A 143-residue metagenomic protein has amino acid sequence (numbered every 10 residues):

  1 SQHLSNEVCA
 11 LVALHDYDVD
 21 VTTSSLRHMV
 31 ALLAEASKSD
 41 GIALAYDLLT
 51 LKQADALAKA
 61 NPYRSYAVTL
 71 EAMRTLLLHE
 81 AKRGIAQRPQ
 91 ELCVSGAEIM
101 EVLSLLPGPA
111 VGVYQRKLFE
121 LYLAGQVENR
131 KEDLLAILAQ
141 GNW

Functional and structural regions predicted by a protein language model:
S1-R64, I85: Histidine/acidic-rich helix-loop-helix segments that form or flank divalent-metal centers in metalloenzyme catalytic
K59-W143: Charged substrate- and nucleic-acid-binding regions of tRNA-handling and nucleotidyl-transfer enzymes, centered on
